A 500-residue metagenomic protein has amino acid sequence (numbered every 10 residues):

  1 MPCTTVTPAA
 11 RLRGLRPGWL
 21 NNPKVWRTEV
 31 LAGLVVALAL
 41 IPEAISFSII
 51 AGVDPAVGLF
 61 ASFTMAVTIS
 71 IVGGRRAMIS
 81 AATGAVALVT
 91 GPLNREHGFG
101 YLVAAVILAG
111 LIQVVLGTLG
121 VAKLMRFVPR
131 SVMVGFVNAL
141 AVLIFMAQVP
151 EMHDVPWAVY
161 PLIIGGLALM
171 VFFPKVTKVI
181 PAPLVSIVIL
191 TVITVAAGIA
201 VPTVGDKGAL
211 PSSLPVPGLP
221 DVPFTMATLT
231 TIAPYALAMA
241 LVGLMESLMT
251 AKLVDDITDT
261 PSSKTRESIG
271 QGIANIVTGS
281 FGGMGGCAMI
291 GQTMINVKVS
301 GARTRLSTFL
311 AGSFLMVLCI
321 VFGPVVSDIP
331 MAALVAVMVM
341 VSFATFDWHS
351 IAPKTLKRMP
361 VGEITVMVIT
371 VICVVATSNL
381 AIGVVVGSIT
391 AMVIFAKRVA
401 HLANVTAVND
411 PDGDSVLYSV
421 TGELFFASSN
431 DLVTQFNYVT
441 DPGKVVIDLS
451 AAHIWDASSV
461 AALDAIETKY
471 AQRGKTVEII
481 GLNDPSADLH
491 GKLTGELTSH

Functional and structural regions predicted by a protein language model:
M1-L34, T90-G91, R95-T258, F314-M316 (+2 more regions): Core transmembrane helix bundle of multi-pass membrane transport proteins
P17-G18, N22-R27, L31-L34, A39-R76 (+1 more regions): Membrane-embedded helical hairpins/re-entrant loop segments and their flanking transmembrane helices within multi-pass
L38-P42, V57-V67, T83-A85, L111 (+6 more regions): Hydrophobic alpha-helical segments embedded in the membrane of multi-pass proteins
A81-A85, V89, G98-V121, M125 (+1 more regions): Helix-loop-helix junctions within the multi-pass membrane cores of secondary transporters/permeases
V149-M152, G323, V399-L402, T406: Transmembrane helix-loop junctions and nearby membrane-interface residues
T231, Y235, M239, K252 (+15 more regions): Feature representing long, continuous alpha-helical segments
T345-E496, H500: The feature marks cytosolic C-terminal regulatory regions of anion transporters and related permeases
